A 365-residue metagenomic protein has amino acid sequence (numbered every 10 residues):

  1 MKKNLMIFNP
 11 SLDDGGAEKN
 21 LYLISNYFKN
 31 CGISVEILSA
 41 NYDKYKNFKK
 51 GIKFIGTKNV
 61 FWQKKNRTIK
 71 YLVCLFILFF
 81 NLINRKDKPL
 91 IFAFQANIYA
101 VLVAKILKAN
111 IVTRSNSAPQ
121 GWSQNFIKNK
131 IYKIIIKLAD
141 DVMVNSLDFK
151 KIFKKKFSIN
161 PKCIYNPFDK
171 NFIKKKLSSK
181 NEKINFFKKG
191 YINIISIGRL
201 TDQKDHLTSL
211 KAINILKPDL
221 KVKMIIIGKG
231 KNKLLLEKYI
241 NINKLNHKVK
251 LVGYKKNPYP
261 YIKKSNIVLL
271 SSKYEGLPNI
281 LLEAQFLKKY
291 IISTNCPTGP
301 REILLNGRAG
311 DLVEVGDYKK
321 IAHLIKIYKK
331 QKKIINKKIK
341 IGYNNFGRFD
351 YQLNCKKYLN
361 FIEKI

Functional and structural regions predicted by a protein language model:
I7-N66, F149-K154, K231-N232: N-terminal strand-loop element at the rim of the active site of nucleotide-sugar-dependent glycosyltransferases
E18-L23, I192, S196-I215, L220 (+2 more regions): A conserved mid-protein helix/loop that constitutes part of the nucleotide-sugar donor-binding site
F92-Y99, S115-N116: Short His-centered aromatic/hydrophobic patch
D148, P167: Carbohydrate-associated surface elements
E237-G253: Nucleotide-activated donor-binding/catalytic signature segment of Leloir-type glycosyltransferases, i.e., the conserved
Y254, K273: Aromatic "clamp/platform" in nucleotide-sugar-dependent glycosyltransferases that forms part of the donor/acceptor
Y290-T294: Short hydrophobic beta-strand element within catalytic cores of glycosyltransferases and related nucleotide-activated
N306-Y318, I327-K332: Conserved acidic donor-binding segment of nucleotide-sugar-dependent glycosyltransferases
